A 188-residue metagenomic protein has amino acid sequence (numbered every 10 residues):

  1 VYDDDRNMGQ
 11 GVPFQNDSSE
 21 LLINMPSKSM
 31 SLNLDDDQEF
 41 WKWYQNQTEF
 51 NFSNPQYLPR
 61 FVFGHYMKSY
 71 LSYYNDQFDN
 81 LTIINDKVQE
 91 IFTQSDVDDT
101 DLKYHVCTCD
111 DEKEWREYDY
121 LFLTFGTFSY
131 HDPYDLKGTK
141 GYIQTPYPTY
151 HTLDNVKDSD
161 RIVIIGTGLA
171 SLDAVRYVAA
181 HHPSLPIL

Functional and structural regions predicted by a protein language model:
V1-R6, T82-K87, F122-L123, L188: Extended hydrophobic secondary-structure segments that form protein cores and membrane-embedded regions
Y2, V88, W115-F128, V163-I165: Short hydrophobic core segments
D4-H65: Glycine-rich active-site loop/strand segments that organize a redox cofactor
F63-I83: Helical element adjacent to the flavin cofactor pocket in flavoenzyme catalytic cores
Y74, S184-L188: Dinucleotide-binding/catalytic capping subdomain of oxidoreductase cores
I84-K103: A conserved short coil-to-beta-strand element within the FAD-binding core of flavoproteins
C109-Y120, K157-D158: Core beta-strand elements of the Rossmann-like FAD/NAD(P) dinucleotide-binding domain in flavoenzyme oxidoreductases
F125-H182: Glycine-rich dinucleotide-binding loop and its adjacent helix/turn
